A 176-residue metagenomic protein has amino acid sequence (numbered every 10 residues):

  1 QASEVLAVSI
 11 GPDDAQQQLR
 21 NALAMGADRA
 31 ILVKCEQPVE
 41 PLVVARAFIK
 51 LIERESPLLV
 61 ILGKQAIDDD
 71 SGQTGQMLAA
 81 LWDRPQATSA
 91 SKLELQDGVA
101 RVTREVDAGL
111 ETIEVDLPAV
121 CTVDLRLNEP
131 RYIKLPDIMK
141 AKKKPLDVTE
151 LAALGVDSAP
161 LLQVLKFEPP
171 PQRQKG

Functional and structural regions predicted by a protein language model:
Q1-G176: N-terminal glycine-rich FAD/FM-binding segment characteristic of electron-transfer flavoproteins
